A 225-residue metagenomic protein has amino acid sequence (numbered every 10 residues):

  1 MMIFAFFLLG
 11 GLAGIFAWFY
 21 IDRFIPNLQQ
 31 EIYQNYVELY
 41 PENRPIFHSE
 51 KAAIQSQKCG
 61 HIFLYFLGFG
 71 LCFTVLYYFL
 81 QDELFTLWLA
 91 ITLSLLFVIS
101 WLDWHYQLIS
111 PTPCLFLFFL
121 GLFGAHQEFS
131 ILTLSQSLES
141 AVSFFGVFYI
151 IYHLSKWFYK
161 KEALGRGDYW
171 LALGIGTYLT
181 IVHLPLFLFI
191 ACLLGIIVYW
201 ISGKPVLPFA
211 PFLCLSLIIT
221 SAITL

Functional and structural regions predicted by a protein language model:
M1-L225: A membrane-topology feature that recognizes alpha-helical transmembrane segments and their immediate juxtamembrane
